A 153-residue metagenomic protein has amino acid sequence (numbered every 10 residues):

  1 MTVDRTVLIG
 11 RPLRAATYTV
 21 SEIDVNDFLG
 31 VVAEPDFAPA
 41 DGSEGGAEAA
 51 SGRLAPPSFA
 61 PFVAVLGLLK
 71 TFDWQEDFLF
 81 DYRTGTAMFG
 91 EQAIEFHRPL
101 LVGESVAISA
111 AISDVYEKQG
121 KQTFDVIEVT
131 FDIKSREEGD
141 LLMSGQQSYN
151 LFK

Functional and structural regions predicted by a protein language model:
M1-E91: Hot-dog-fold acyl-thioester-processing enzymes
M1-V3, F96-K153: HotDog/MaoC-like acyl-thioester-processing domains
